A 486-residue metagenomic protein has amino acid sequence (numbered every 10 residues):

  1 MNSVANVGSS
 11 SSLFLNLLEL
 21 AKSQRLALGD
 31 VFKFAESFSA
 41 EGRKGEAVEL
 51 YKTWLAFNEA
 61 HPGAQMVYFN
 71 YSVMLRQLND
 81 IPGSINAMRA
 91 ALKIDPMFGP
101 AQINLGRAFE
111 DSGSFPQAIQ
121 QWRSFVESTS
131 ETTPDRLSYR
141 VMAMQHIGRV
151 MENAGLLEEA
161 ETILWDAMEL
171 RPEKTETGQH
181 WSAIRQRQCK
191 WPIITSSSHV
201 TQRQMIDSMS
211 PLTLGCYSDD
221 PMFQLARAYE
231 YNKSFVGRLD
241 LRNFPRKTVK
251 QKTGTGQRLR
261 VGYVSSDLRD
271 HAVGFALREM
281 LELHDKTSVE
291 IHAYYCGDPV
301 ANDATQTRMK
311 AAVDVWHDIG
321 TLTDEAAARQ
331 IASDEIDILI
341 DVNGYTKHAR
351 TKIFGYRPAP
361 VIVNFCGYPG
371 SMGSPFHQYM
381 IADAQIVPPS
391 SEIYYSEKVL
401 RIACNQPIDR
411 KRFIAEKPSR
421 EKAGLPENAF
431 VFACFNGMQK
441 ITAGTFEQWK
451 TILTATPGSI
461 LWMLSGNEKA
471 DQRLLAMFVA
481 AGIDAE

Functional and structural regions predicted by a protein language model:
M1-P426, G437, V479-G482: Alpha-helical solenoid repeat scaffolds of the TPR/TPR-like class and their adjacent stem/linker regions that mediate
R260-G262, A433, W462: Short, well-ordered beta-strand segments
D270, D324, I441-T442, N467-D471: Alpha-helix N-cap/loop-to-helix initiation residues
F275, F446-E447, Q472, A476: Feature representing long, continuous alpha-helical segments
M280-T287, A443-P457: Short hydrophobic signal-anchor/transmembrane segments that target glycosyltransferases and glycosylation machinery
S288-V289, S333-I336, F430-V431, T454-L461 (+1 more regions): Short, surface-exposed connector motifs at secondary-structure boundaries
Y295-V300, I460-L475: Glycosyltransferase donor-sugar binding loop
L425-E427, N436-K440, G444, L464: Charged, low-complexity intrinsically disordered terminal segments
